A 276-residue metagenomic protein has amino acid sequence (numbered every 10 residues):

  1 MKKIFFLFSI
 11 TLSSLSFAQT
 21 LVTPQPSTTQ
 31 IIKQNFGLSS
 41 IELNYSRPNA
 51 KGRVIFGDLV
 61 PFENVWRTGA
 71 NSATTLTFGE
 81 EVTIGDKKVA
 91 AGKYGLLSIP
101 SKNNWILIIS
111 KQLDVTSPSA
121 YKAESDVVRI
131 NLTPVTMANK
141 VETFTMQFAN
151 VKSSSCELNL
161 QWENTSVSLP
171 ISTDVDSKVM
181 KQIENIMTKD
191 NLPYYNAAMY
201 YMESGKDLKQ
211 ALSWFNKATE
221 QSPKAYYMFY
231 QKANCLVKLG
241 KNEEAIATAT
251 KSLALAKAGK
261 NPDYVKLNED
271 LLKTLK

Functional and structural regions predicted by a protein language model:
M1-V22: Bacterial Sec-dependent N-terminal signal peptides
T20-G37: Short N-terminal segments immediately surrounding and downstream of signal-peptide cleavage
S40-A91, S98-K178, Q182-D190, P223: Extended, well-structured beta-strand/loop surface patches that form recognition or cofactor-anchoring regions within
N131, A245-I246: Aromatic/basic micro-patches that form nucleic-acid/chromatin recognition or nuclease catalytic surfaces
M180-L236, G240-E244, A254-L255: Alpha-helical adaptor scaffolds
L212, I246, V265-E269: Conserved positions within tetratricopeptide repeat
N234-K238, K260-K276: TPR/TPR-like alpha-solenoid helical repeat scaffolds
A247-N261: Long amphipathic alpha-helical scaffold regions
